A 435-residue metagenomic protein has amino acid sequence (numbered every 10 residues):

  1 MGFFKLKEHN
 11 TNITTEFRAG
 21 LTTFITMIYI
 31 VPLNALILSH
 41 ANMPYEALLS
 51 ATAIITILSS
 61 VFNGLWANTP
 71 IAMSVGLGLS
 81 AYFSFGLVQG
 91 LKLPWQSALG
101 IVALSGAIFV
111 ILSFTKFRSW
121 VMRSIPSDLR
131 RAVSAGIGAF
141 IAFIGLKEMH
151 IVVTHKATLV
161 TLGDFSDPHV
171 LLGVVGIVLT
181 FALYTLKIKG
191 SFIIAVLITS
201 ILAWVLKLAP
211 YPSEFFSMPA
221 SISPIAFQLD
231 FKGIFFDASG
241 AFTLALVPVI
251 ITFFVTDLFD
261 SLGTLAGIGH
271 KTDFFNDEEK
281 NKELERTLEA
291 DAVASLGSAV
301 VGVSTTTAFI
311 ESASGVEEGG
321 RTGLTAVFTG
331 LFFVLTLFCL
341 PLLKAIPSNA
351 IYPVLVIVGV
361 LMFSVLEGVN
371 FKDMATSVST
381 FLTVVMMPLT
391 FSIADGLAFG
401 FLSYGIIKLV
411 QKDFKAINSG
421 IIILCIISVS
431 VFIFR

Functional and structural regions predicted by a protein language model:
M1-A47, T161-L162, I194-E285, S428-S430: Helix-loop-helix hairpins and the membrane-proximal interhelical loops of multi-pass alpha-helical transport proteins
G2-N34, I55, V75-F85, Q89-I137 (+1 more regions): Helix-loop-helix junctions within the multi-pass membrane cores of secondary transporters/permeases
F17, I37, V121, G190 (+3 more regions): Residue-level signature of catalytic and energy-coupling elements of molecular machines, predominantly ATP/GTP-dependent
N42-V61: Loop-to-helix transition at the N-terminal end of transmembrane alpha-helices
S50, G100-A103, I251, E289 (+1 more regions): Internal alpha-helical transmembrane segments of multi-pass membrane proteins, especially GPCRs
S59-I71, A182-K187, T252-D260, D291-V301 (+3 more regions): Transmembrane alpha-helix interface/packing and boundary motifs in multi-pass membrane proteins, characterized by
P70, S200, W204, G319: Conserved, well-structured core segments that form the ligand-binding/active-site neighborhood of functional domains
L91-V205, A209, V327-R435: Membrane-embedded alpha-helical modules
